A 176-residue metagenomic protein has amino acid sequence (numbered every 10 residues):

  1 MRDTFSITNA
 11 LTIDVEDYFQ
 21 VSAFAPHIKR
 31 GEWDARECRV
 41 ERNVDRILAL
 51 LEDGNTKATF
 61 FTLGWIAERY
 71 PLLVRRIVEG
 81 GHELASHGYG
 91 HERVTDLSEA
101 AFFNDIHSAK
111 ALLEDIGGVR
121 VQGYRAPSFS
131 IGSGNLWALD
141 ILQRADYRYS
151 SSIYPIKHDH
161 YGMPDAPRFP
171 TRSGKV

Functional and structural regions predicted by a protein language model:
R2-D3, V119-Q122, A126-V176: Active-site-adjacent pocket scaffolds in enzyme catalytic domains
R2-E83, R125: Active-site beta->alpha N-cap acidic-glycine motif
R36-V40, T59-P71, E92-F103, P127-G134 (+1 more regions): Acidic-and-aromatic substrate-binding clefts and catalytic sites of carbohydrate-active enzymes
R46-A49, L72-E79, N104, S108-A111 (+2 more regions): Alpha-helical scaffolding segments of alpha/beta enzyme cores, especially the outer helices of TIM-barrel or partial
G54, I116-V119: Short helix-capping segments at alpha-helix termini
F60, S86, Y149-S151: Hydrophobic residues in well-ordered beta-strands that form the structural core
L84-H91: Histidine-centered catalytic micro-motifs
E92-D115, V176: Alpha-helical scaffold elements lining the catalytic groove of polysaccharide deacetylases
